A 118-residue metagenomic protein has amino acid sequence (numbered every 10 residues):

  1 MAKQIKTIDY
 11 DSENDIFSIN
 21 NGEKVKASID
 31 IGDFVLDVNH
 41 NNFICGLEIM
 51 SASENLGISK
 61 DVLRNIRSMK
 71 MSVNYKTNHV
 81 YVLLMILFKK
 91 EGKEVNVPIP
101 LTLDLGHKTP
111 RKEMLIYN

Functional and structural regions predicted by a protein language model:
M1-I31, H40, S51-N118: Intrinsically disordered terminal and processing segments
